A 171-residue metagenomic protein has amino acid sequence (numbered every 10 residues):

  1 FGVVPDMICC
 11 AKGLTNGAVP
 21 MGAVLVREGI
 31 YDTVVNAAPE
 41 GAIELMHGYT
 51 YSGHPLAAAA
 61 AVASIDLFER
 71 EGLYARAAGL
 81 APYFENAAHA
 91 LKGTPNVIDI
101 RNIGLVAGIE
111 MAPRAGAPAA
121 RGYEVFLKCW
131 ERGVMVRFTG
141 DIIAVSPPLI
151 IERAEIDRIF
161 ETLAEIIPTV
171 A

Functional and structural regions predicted by a protein language model:
F1-A171: Conserved N-terminal phosphate-binding loop of PLP-dependent enzymes in the Aspartate aminotransferase
